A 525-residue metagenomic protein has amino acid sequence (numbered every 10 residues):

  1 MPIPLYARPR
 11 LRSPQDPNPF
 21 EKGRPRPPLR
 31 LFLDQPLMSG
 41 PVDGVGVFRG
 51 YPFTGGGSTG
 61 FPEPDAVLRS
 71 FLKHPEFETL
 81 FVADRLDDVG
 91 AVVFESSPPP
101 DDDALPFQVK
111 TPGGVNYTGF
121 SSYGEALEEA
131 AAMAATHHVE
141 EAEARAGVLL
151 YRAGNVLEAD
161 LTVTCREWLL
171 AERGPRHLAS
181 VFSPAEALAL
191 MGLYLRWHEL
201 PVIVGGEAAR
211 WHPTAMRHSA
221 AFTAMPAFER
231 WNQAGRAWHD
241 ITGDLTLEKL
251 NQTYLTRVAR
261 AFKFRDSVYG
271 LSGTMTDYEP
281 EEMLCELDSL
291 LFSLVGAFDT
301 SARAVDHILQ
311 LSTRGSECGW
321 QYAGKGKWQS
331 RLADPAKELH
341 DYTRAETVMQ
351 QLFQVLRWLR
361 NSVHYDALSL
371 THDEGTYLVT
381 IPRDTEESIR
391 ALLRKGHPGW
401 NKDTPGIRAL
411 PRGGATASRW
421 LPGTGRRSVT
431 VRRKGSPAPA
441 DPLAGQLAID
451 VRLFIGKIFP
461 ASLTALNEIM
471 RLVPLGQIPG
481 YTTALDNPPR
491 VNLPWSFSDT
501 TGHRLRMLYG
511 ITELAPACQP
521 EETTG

Functional and structural regions predicted by a protein language model:
P2-L29, P36-Y51, G57-F77, L86-L255 (+2 more regions): Acidic, Ser/Thr/Gly/Pro-rich intrinsically disordered interaction regions
A83: Aromatic-lined glycan-binding groove of carbohydrate-active enzymes
L255-D277: A short mid-domain helix/strand-loop element embedded in enzyme catalytic domains that forms or borders the active-site
